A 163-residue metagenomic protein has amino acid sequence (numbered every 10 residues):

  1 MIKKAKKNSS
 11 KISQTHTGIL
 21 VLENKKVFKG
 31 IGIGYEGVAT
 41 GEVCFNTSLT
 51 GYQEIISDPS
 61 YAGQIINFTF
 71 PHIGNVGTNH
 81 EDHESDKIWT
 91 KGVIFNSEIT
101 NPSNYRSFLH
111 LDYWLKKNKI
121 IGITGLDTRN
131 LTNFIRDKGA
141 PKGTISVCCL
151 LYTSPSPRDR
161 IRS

Functional and structural regions predicted by a protein language model:
I2-S154: RNA-binding accessory domains that recognize and position tRNA/RNA substrates
Y152-S163: Single conserved hydrophobic/aromatic residue that forms the stacking wall/gate of nucleotide- or nucleobase-binding
